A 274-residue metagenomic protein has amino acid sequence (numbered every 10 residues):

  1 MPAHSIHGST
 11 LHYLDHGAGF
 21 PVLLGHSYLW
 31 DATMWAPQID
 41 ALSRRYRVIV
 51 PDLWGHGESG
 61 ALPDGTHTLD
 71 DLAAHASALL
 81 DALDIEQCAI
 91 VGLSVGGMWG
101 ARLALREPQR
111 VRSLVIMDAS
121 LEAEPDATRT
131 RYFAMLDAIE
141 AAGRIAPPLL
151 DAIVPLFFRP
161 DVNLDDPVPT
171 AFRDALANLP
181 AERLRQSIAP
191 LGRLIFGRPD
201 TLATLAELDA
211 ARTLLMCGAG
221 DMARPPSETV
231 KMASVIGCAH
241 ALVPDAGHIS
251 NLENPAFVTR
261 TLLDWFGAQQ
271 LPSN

Functional and structural regions predicted by a protein language model:
S9-G65: Conserved HGGG/HGGXW glycine-rich cap/lid loop of the alpha/beta-hydrolase fold
D40, I49-V95, R260: Active-site loop/oxyanion-hole signature of alpha/beta-hydrolase fold enzymes
W99-L103: Hydrolases whose catalytic domains are alpha/beta-hydrolase-1, hotdog thioesterase, or metallo-beta-lactamase-like
L105-R106, R112-R144: Flexible "cap/lid" loop of the alpha/beta hydrolase fold
P125-T130, I145-E207: Conserved alpha/beta-hydrolase catalytic His-Asp/Glu region
L208-D209, L215-C217: Short beta-strand/loop motif that positions the catalytic acidic residue of the alpha/beta-hydrolase fold
M222-E228: Conserved alpha/beta-hydrolase "acid-adjacent" motif
G237-N274: Catalytic active-site module of serine/aspartate enzymes centered on a nucleophile-bearing elbow/loop
